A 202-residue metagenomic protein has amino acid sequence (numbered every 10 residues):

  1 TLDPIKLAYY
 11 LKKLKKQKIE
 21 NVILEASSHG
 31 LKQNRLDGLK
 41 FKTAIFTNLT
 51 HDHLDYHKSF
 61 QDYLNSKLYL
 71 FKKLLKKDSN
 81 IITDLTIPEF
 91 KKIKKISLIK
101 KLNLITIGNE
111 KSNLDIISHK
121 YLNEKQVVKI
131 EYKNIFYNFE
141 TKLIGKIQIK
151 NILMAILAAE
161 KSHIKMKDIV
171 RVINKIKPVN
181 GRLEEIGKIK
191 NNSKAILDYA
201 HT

Functional and structural regions predicted by a protein language model:
T1: N-terminal phosphate/diphosphate-binding loop that engages ATP/GTP or pyrophosphate donors across diverse enzyme folds
L11: His/acidic metal-ligating clusters that form di-metal
K15-A26, F41-A195: Acidic, Mg2+-coordinating active-site environments of NTP-dependent enzymes
H29-D37: Conserved helix/coil segment N-terminal to the catalytic DExD/H
A195-T202: Short, glycine-rich nucleotide/cofactor-binding loops
